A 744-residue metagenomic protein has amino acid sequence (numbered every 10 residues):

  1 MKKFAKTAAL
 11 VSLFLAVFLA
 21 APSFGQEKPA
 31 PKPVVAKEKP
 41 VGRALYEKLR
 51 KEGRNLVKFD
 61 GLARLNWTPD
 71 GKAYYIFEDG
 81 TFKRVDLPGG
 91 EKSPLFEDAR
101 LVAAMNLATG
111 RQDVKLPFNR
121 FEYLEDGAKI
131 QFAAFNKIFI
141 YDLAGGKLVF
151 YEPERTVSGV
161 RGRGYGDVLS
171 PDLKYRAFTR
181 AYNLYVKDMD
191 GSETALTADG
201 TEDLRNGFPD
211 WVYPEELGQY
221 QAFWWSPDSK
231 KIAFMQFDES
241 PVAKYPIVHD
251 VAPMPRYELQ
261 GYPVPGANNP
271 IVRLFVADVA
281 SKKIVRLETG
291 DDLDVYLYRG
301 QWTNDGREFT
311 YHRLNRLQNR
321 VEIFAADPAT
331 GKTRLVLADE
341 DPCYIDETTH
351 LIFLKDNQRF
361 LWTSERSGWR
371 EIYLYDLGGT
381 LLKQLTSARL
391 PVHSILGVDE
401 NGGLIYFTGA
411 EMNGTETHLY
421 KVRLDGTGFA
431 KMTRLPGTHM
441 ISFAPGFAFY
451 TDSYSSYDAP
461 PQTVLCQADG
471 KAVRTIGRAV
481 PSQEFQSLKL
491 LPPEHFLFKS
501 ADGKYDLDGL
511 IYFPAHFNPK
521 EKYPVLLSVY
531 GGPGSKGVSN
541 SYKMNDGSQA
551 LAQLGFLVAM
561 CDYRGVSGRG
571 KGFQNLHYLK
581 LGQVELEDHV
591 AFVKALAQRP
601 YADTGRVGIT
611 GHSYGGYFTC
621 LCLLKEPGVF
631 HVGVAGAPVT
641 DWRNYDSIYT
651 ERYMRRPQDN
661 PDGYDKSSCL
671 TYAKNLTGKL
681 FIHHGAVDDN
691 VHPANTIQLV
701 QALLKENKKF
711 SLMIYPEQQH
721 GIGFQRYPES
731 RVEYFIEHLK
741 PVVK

Functional and structural regions predicted by a protein language model:
M1-V11: Bacterial N-terminal signal peptides that target proteins for export
K6, F18, Q26-E27: Polybasic, lysine-enriched low-complexity intrinsically disordered terminal tails
A9-A20: Bacterial N-terminal signal peptides
F14-A16, A30, D688, F724: Alpha-helical and His/Cys-centered functional microenvironments
G25-M440, A448-F449, Y457-P461, L465-C466 (+1 more regions): Beta-propeller folds
G71, K244, G306, H312 (+2 more regions): Serine-hydrolase catalytic core recognition
